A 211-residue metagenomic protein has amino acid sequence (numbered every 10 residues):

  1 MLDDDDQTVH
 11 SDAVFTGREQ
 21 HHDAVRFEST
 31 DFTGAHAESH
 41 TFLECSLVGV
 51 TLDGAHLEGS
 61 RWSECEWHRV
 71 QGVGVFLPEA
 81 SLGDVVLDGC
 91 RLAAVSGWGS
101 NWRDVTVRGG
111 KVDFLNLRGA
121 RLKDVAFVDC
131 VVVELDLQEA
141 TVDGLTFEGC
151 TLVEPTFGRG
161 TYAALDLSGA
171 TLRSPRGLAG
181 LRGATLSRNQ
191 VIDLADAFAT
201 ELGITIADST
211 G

Functional and structural regions predicted by a protein language model:
M1-G211: Tandem repeat scaffolds
